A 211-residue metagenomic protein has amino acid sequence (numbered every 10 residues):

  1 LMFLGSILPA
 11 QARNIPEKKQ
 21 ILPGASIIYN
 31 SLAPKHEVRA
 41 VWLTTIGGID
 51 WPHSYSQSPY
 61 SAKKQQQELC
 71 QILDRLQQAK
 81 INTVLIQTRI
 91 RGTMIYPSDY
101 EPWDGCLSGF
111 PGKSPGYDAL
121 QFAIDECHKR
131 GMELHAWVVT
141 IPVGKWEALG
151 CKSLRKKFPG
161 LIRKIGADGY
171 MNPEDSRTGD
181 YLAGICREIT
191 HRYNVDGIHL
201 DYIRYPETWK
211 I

Functional and structural regions predicted by a protein language model:
L1-S6: Bacterial N-terminal signal peptides
A10-A12: Boundary at the C-terminal end of the N-terminal hydrophobic targeting segment
H36-V38, W42-Q67, I124-D125, H135-R192: Active-site-adjacent "subsite" loops/lids of carbohydrate-active enzymes
R39-L43, V84-I86, L134-A136, I198-D201: Hydrophobic faces of well-ordered beta-strands that scaffold small-molecule active sites in alpha/beta enzyme cores
K64-T93, R192-V195: Catalytic domains of carbohydrate-active enzymes, especially glycoside hydrolases
Q77, Q121-H135: Surface-exposed amphipathic alpha-helices with a cationic face
A79-P115: Aromatic-lined carbohydrate-binding/catalytic grooves of carbohydrate-active enzymes
M94-G109, P142-G166, I203-I211: Aromatic- and acidic-residue-enriched segments that line the glycan-binding/catalytic groove of carbohydrate-active
